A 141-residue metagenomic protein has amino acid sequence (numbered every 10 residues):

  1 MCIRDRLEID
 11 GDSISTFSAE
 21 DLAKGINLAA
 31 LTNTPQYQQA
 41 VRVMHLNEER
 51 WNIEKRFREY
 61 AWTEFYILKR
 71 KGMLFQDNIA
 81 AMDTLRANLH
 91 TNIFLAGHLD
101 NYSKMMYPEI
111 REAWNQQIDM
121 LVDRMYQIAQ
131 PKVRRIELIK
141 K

Functional and structural regions predicted by a protein language model:
M1-I3: Short, small-residue-biased leader/transition segments that mark boundaries at the very start of proteins
I9-D12: Short strand-turn-strand beta-turns centered on an Asx-Gly dipeptide
D21-K141: Long, acidic serine/threonine- and proline-rich intrinsically disordered regions
